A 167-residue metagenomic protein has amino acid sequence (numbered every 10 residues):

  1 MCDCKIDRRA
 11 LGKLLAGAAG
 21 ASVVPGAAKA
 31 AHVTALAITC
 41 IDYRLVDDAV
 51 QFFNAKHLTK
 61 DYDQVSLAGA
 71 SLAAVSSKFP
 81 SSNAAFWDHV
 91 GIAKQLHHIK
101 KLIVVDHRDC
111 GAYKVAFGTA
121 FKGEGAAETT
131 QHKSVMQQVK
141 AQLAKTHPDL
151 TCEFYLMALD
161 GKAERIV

Functional and structural regions predicted by a protein language model:
C2-A18: N-terminal secretory signal peptides and thylakoid transit peptides that target proteins across membranes
C2-I6, A30-T34, Y43-D48, A84 (+2 more regions): Catalytic cores of secreted/periplasmic or lumenal enzymes
G12-A16, K29-N83, M157-A163: Short, conserved "active-site rim" segments that organize catalytic pockets and cofactor/ligand binding
A21-S22: N-terminal export/membrane-targeting signals
C40, H107, H132: Histidine-centered active-site/metal-ligand motif
K60-E124: Short HxH-centered metal-ligating active-site micro-motif
